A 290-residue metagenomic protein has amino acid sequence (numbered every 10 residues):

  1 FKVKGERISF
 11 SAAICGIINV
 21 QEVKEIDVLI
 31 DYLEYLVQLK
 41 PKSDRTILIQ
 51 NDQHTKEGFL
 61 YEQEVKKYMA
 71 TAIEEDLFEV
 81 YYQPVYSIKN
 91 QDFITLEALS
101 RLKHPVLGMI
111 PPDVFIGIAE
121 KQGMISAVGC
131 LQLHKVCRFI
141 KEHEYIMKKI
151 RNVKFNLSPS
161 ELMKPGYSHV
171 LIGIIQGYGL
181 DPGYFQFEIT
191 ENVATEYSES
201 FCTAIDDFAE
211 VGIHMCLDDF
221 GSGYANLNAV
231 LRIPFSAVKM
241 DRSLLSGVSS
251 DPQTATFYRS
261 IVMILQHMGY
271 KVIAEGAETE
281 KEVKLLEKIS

Functional and structural regions predicted by a protein language model:
K2-G5, K42-S43, T71, E75 (+6 more regions): Nucleotide second-messenger and two-component phosphorelay signaling modules
K4-L36, T46-N51, I150-S158: A short glycine-enriched loop-to-beta-strand structural element that forms part of the catalytic core of nucleotide
N19-D44, D113, F220, I273-G276 (+1 more regions): Catalytic-core segments of nucleotide cyclases and related cyclic-nucleotide turnover enzymes
V20-V23, Y35-E79, A119-G123, P159-S168 (+1 more regions): C-di-GMP signaling machinery
L29-L36, I118-A119, Q132-I140, L171 (+3 more regions): Structural preference for long, well-ordered alpha-helical segments in enzyme cores
Y61-I118, Y145, N156, L217 (+1 more regions): Active-site core of bacterial EAL-family cyclic-dinucleotide phosphodiesterase domains
I88-E97, Q122-F201, G276: Catalytic core of bacterial c-di-GMP phosphodiesterases, primarily the EAL and HD-GYP domains, capturing alpha-helical
I172-S249, V262-S290: The catalytic core of metal-dependent phosphodiesterases that act on cyclic dinucleotides
